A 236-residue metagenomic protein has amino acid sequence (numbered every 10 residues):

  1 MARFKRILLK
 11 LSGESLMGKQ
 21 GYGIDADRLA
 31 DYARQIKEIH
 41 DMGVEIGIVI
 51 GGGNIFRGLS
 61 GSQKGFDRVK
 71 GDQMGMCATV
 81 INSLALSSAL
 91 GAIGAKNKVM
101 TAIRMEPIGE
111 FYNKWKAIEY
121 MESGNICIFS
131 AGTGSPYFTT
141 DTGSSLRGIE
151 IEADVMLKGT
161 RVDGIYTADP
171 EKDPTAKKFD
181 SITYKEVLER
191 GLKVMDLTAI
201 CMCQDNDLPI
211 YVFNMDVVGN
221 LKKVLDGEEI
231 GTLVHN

Functional and structural regions predicted by a protein language model:
M1-N236: C-terminal catalytic "cap/lid" subdomain
